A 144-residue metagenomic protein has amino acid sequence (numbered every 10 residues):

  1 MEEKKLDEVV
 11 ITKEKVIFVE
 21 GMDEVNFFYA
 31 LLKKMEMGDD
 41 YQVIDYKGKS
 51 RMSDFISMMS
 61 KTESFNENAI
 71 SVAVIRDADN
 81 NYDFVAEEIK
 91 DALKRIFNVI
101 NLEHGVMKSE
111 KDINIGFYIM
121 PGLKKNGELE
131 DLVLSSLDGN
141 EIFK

Functional and structural regions predicted by a protein language model:
M1-N68, A73: RecA-like P-loop NTPase motor core
F18-V19, V74-D77, Y118-M120: Conserved beta-strand segments of the P-loop GTPase G domain that flank and frequently precede/overlap
K47-K49, V74-R76, E103-K108: Short C-terminal domain-edge/linker segments immediately following a structured domain
M59-L93: Hydrophobic/aromatic-rich structural module bridging two neighboring secondary-structure elements via a short loop
F84-K144: Activity-critical C-terminal alpha-helical subdomain
